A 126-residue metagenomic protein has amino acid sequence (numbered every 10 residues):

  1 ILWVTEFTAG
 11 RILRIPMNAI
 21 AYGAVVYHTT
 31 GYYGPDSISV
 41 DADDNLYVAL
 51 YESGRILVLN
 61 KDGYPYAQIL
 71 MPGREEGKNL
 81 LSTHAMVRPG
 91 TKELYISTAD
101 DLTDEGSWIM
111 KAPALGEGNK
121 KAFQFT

Functional and structural regions predicted by a protein language model:
I1-I12: Hydrophobic, aromatic-enriched interface-forming segments
I1-L2, H28-L46, E75-I96, G106: Beta-rich, blade/repeat-based domains predominating in secreted/periplasmic proteins but also intracellular
F7, Y51, A99-D101, A114: Short loop/turn segments immediately following the C-termini of beta-strands
A9-R11, I20-G23, Y27-Y66: Loop/turn-rich, solvent-exposed surfaces of beta-rich toroidal or solenoidal domains
R11-L13, I56-L57, T103-A112: Structural motif
I15-I20, K61-G63, A112-A122: Short loop/turn segments immediately following beta-strands, especially the blade-tip and inter-blade linker loops
A24-G31, I69-E76, Q124-T126: Surface-exposed loop and turn segments in beta-propeller and other repeat-based domains that flank or scaffold
K92-E93, D104, A114-T126: Short, charged low-complexity linker/loop segments at the C-terminal edge of domains
